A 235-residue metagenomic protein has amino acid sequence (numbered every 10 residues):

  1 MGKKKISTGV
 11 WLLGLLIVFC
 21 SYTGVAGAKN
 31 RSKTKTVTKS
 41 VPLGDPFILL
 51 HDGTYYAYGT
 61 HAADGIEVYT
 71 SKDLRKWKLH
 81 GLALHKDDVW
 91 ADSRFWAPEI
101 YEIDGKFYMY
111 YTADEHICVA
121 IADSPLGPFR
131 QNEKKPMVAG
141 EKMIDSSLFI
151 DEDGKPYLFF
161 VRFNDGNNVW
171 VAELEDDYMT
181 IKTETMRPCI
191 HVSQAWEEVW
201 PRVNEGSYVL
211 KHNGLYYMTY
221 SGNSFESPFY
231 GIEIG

Functional and structural regions predicted by a protein language model:
G2-L12: Bacterial N-terminal signal peptides that target proteins for export
W11-S21: Bacterial N-terminal signal peptides
Y22-G235: Carbohydrate-active catalytic/glycan-binding domains of CAZyme proteins, especially the secreted or lumenal ectodomains
